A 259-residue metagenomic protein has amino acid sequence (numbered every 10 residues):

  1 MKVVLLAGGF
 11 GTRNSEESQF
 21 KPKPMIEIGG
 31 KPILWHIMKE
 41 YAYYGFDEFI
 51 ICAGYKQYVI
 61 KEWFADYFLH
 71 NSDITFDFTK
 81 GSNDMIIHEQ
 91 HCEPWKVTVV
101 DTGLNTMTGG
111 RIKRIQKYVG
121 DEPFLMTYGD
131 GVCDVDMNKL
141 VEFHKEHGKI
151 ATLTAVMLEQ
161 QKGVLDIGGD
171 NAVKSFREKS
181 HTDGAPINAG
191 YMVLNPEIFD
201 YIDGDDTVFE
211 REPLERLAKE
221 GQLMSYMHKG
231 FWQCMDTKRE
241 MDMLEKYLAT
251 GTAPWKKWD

Functional and structural regions predicted by a protein language model:
M1-Y67, V99: N-terminal glycine-rich phosphate-binding loop and ensuing alpha1 helix
M25, V164-I167, L214, S225: A structural signal for short hydrophobic beta-strand segments in well-ordered beta-sheet cores
I33-H36, G110-R114, P213: Well-ordered alpha-helical segments embedded in enzymatic catalytic cores
Y43, K117, R216-K219: Solvent-exposed polar/charged
I60-G169: Conserved beta-loop-beta/alpha segment of the NTase-like Rossmann-fold superfamily that binds/positions NTPs
P123-L125, V132, D136-K145, M157-Q160 (+1 more regions): Catalytic-core segments of class I nucleotidyltransferases/pyrophosphorylases that form NMP-activated intermediates
